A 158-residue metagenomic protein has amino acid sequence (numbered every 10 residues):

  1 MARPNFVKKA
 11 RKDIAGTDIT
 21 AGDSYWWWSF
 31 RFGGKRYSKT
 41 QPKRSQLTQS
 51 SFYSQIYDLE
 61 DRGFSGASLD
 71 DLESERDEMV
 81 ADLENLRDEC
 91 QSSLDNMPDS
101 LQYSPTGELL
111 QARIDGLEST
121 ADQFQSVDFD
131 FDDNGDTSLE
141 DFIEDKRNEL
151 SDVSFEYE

Functional and structural regions predicted by a protein language model:
M1-E158: Feature detects long, helix-prone N-terminal segments enriched in hydrophobes
